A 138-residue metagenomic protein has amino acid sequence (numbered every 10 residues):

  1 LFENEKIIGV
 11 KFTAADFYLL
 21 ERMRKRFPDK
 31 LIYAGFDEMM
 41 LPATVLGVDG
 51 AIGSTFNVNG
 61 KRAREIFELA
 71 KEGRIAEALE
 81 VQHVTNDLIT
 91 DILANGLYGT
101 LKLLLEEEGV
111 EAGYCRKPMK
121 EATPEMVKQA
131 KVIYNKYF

Functional and structural regions predicted by a protein language model:
L1-L46: Ligand/cofactor pocket segment of small-molecule handling proteins
P42-F138: Structured C-terminal cap/extension of enzyme domains
